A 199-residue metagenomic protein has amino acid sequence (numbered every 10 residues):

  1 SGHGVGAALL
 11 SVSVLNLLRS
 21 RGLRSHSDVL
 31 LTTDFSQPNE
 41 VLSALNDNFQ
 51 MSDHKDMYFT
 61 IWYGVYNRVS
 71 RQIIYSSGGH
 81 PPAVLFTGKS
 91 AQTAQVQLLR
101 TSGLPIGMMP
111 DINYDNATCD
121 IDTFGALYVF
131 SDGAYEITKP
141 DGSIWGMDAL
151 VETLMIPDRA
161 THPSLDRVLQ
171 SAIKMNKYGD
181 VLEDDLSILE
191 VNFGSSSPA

Functional and structural regions predicted by a protein language model:
S1-S11, L15-A199: Conserved subregion of the PPM/PP2C metallophosphatase catalytic domain
